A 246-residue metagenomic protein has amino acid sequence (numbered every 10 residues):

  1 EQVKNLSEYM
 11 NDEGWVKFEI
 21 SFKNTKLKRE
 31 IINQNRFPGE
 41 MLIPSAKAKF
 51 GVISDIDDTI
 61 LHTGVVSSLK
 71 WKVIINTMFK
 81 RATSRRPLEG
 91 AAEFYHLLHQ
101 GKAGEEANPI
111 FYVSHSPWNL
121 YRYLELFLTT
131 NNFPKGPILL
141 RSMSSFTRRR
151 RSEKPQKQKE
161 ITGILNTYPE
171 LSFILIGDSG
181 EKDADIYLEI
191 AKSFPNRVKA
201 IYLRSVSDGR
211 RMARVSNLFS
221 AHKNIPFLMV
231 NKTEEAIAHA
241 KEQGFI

Functional and structural regions predicted by a protein language model:
E1-S54, K241-I246: Non-catalytic pre-domain segments flanking phosphatase-related domains
Q2-V3, F94-L98, Y187-I190: Short, well-ordered amphipathic alpha-helices
V3-N5, K26, F37-S45, N76 (+6 more regions): Sparse, context-dependent recognition of short Cys/His-centered cofactor- or disulfide-binding micro-motifs
L6-M10, H99-E105, A191-P195: Alpha-helix termini
D12, N35-K154: Alpha-helical substrate-recognition element adjacent to the catalytic core
W15-I20, T25-E30, S84-L88, V113-H115 (+2 more regions): Short linear motifs at secondary-structure transitions and domain/linker junctions
K28-E30, S68, R211: Short acidic, gly/pro-rich beta-turn/loop elements at beta-sheet edges and active-site/ligand-binding grooves
S116-I246: C-terminal cap/substrate-recognition subdomain and adjoining C-terminal extension of metal-dependent phosphatase-like
